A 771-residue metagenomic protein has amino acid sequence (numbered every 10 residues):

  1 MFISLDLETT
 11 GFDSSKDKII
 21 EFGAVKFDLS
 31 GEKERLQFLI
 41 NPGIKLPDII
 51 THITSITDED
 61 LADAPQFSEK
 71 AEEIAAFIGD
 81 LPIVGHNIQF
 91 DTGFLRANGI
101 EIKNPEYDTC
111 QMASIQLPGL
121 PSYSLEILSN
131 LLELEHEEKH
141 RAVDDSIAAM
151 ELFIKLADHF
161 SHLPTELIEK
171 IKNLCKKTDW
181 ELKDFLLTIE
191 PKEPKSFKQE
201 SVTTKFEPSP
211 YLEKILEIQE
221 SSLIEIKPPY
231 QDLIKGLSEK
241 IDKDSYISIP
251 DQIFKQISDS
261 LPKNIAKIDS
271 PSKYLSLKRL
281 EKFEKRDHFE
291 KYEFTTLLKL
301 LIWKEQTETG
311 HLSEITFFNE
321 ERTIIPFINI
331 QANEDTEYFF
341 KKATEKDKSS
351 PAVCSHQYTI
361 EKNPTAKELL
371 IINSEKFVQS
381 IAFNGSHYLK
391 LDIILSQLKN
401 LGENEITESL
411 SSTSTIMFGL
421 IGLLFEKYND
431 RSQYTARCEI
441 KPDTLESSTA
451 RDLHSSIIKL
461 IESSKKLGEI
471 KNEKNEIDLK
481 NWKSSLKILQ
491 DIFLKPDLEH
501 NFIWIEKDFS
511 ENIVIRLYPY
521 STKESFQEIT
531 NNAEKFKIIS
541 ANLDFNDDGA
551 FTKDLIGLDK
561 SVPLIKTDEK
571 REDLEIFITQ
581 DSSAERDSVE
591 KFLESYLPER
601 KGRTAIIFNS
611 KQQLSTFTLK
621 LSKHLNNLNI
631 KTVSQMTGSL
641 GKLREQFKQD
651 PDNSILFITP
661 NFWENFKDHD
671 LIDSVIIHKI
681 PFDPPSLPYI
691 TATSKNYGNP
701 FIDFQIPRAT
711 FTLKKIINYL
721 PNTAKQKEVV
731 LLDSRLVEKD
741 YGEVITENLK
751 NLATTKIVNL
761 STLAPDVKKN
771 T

Functional and structural regions predicted by a protein language model:
M1-P105, P118-H136, H140: Conserved non-catalytic scaffold segment of RNase H-like nuclease domains
P82-Q89, G93-F94, N98, S124-L186: Acidic, Mg2+-coordinating catalytic module of metal-dependent nucleases/exonucleases that use a two-metal-ion mechanism
K214, I330-A352, I360-E361, S456-E585 (+3 more regions): A contiguous, basic/glycine-rich beta-loop/short-helix subdomain that forms a polymer-engagement track
D244, S248-I253, I257-S350, I690-T691: A substrate-engagement module of RecA-like helicase motors
A332-I458, L543-I556, P685-S686: Signature of the SF2 helicase/ATPase Hel1-core->accessory helical subdomain module
E528, T579-N609: Conserved interdomain hinge at the start of the Helicase C-terminal
Q580-A584, G638-L736: Conserved RecA-like P-loop NTPase helicase motor core
N609-M636: Conserved helicase motor "Helicase C" RecA-like lobe of SF1/SF2 P-loop NTPases
